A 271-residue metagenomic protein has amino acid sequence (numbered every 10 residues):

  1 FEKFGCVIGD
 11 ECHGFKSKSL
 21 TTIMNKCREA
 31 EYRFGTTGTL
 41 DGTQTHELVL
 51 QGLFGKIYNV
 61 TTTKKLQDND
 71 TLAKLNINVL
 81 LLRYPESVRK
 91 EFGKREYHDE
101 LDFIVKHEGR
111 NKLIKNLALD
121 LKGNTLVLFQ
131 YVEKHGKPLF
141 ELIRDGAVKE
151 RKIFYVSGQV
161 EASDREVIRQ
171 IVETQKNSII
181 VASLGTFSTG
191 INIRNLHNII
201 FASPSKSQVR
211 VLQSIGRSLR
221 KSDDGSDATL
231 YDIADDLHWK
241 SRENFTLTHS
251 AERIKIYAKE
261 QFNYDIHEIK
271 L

Functional and structural regions predicted by a protein language model:
F1-F4, M24-A30, R194, K221-G225: Short, conserved loop/helix-junction motifs that constitute active-site signature segments in enzyme catalytic cores
G5-N78, Y257: Post-DEXD/H (motif II) to motif III coupling segment of the RecA-like Helicase ATP-binding lobe
C6, N124-L126, S178-I179, N198: Residue-level preference for the first positions of well-ordered beta-strands
E11, T36-L40, Q130-V132, A182-G185: A short beta-strand-to-loop transition that corresponds to the Sensor-1 phosphate-sensing loop of AAA+ P-loop ATPases
T39, G158-K259: Conserved RecA-like P-loop NTPase helicase motor core
R89-Q130, K134-D145: Conserved interdomain hinge at the start of the Helicase C-terminal
L126, F140, R144-E166: Conserved RecA-like helicase motor-core motifs
I254-K255, K259-L271: Charged phosphate-binding loop/patch that engages nucleotide di/tri-phosphates or the phosphate backbone of nucleic
